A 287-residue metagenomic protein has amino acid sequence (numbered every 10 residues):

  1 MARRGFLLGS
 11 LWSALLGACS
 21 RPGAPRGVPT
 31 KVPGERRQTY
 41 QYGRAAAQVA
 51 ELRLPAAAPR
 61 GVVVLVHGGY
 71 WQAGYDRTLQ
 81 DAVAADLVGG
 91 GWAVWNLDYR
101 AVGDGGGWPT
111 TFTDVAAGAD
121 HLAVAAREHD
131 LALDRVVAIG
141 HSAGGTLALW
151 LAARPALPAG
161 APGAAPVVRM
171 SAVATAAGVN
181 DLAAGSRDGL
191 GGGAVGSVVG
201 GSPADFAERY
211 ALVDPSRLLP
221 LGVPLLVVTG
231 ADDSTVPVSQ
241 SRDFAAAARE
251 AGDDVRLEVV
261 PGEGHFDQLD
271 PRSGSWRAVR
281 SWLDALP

Functional and structural regions predicted by a protein language model:
M1-R21: N-terminal export signals
G23-A57: N-terminal cap/lid segment of alpha/beta-hydrolase-fold proteins
P29, A45, A184-S216: Mobile cap/lid helix-loop segments that gate and shape the active-site cleft of serine hydrolases
Y75-V83, N96-L133: Catalytic nucleophile-loop/oxyanion-hole region of alpha/beta-hydrolase and closely related hydrolase-like folds
H121-R187: Primarily recognizes the serine-hydrolase "nucleophile elbow" in alpha/beta-hydrolase and SGNH/GDSL folds
V227-T229, D233: Short beta-strand/loop motif that positions the catalytic acidic residue of the alpha/beta-hydrolase fold
S234-Q240: Conserved alpha/beta-hydrolase "acid-adjacent" motif
R242-P287: C-terminal catalytic histidine-bearing segment of alpha/beta-hydrolase fold enzymes
